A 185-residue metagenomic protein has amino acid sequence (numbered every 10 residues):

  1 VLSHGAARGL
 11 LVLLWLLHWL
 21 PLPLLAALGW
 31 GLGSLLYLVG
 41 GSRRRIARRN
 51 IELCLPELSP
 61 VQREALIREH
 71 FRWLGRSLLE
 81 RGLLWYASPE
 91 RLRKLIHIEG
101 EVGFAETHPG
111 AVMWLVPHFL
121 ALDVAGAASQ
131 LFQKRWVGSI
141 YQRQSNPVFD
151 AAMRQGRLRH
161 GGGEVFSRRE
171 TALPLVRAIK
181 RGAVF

Functional and structural regions predicted by a protein language model:
V1-M113, L120-A121: Membrane-proximal helical "anchor" segments flanking the first transmembrane region of inner-membrane enzymes
W85-F185: Soluble catalytic domains of membrane acyltransferases
